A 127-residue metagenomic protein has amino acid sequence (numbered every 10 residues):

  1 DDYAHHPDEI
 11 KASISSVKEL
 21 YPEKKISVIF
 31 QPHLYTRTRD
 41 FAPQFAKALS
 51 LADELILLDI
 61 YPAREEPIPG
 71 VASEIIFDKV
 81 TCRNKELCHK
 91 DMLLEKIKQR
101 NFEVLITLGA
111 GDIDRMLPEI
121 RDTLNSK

Functional and structural regions predicted by a protein language model:
D1-K127: ATP-dependent carboxylate-amine ligase
